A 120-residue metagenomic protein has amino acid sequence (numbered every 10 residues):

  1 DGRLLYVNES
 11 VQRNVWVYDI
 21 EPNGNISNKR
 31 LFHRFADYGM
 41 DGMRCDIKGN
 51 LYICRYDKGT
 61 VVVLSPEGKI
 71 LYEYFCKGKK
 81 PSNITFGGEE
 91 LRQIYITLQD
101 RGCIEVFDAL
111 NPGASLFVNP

Functional and structural regions predicted by a protein language model:
D1-K29: Glycine- and Gly-Pro-enriched alpha-helical subdomains that act as flexible, kink-prone "lid/hinge" or packing modules
D1-L5, R34-L51, G78-Q93, R101: Beta-rich, blade/repeat-based domains predominating in secreted/periplasmic proteins but also intracellular
S10, I20, Y56, E89 (+2 more regions): Short loop/turn segments immediately following the C-termini of beta-strands
R13, N23, G59, G68-K69 (+1 more regions): Short coil/turn linkers that define WD40 beta-propeller blade boundaries
R13-W16, G59-V61, G102-I104: Structural signal for beta-propeller blades
Y18-N25, D108-L116: Short loop/turn segments immediately following beta-strands, especially the blade-tip and inter-blade linker loops
D19-A36, V63-C76: Blade-edge beta-strand/turn elements of extracellular beta-propeller and related beta-sheet repeat scaffolds
Y52-C54, V62-L64, L71-Y74, N83-T85 (+2 more regions): Conserved active-site loop/cleft motifs that coordinate metal ions or position small ligands
